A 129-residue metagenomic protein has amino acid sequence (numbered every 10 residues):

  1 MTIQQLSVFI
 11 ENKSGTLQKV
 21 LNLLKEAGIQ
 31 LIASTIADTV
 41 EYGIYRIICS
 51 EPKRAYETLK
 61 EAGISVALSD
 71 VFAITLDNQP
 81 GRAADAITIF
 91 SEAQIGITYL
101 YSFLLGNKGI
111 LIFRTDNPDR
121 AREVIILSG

Functional and structural regions predicted by a protein language model:
M1-P80, A84-G129: Structural preference for solvent-exposed beta-strand-turn elements and adjacent flexible terminal/loop segments within
